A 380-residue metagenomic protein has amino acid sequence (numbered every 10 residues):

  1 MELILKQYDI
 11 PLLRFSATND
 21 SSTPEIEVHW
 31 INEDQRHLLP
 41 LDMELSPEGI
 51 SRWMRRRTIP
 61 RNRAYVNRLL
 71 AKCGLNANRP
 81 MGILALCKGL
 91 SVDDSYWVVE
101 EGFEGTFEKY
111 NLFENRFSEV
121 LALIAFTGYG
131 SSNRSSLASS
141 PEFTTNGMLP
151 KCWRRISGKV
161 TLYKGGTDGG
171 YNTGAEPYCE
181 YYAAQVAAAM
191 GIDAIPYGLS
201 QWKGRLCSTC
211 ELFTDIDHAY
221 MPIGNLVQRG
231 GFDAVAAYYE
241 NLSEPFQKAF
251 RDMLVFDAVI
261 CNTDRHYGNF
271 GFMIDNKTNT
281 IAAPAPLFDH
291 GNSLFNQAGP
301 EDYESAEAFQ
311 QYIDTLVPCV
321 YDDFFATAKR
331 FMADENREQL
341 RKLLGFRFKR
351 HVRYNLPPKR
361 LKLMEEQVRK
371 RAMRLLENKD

Functional and structural regions predicted by a protein language model:
M1-V255, V259-C261, M273-D380: Phosphate/dinucleotide-binding and metal-coordinating scaffold of catalytic cores in nucleotide-dependent enzymes
H266, G271-I274: Conserved protein-kinase catalytic-loop segment immediately C-terminal to the catalytic Asp of the HRD motif
